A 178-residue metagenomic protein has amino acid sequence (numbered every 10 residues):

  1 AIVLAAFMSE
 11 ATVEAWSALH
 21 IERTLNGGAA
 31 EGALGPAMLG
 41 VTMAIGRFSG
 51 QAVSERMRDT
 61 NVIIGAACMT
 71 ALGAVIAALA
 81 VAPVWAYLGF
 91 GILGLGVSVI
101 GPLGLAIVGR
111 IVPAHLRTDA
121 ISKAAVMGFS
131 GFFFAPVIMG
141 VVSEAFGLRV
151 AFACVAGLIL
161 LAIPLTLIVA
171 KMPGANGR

Functional and structural regions predicted by a protein language model:
A1-S9, G91-L95: Pair of pore-lining "gating" transmembrane helices in MFS-fold secondary transporters
A15-E31: Short amphipathic helix-loop junctions that connect adjacent transmembrane helices in Major Facilitator Superfamily/SLC
A29-A30, A114-A124: Loop-to-transmembrane helix entry/capping segments in MFS-fold secondary transporters and related SLC/MFSD carriers
G46-D59, S143-E144: Helix-to-loop junctions at the C-terminal end of transmembrane segments in multipass secondary transporters
N61-I76: Structural signature of the two symmetry-related core transmembrane helices
G73, V84-I92: Paired small-residue
V99-P113: Intracellular juxtamembrane helix-capping segments at the cytosolic ends of symmetry-related transmembrane helices
V141-I159: A membrane-interface helix-boundary motif in multi-pass transporters
